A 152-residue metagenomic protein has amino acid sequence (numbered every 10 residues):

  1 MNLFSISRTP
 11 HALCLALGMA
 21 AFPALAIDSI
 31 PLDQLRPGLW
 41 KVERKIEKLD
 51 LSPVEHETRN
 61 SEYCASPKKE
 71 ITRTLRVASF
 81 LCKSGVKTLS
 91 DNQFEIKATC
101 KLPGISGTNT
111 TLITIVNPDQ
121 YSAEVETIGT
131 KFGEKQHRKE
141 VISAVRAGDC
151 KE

Functional and structural regions predicted by a protein language model:
N2-C14: Bacterial N-terminal signal peptides that target proteins for export
A21-P23: N-terminal signal peptide c-region/cleavage motif recognized by signal peptidases
I27-L39: N-terminal helix-cap/turn-to-beta initiation motif at the start of protein domains
R44, E95-L102, E124-G129: Short beta-strand segments that buttress and anchor functional surface loops
E55-T110: Central antiparallel beta-sheet cores of small beta-barrel/beta-sandwich binding domains
S90, I115-D119: Residue-level recognition of beta-strand termini and adjacent short loop/turns
I105-T111, E124-E126, Q136-V141: Short, surface-exposed coil-to-beta transition loops
G129-E152: Edge beta-strand at a domain terminus
